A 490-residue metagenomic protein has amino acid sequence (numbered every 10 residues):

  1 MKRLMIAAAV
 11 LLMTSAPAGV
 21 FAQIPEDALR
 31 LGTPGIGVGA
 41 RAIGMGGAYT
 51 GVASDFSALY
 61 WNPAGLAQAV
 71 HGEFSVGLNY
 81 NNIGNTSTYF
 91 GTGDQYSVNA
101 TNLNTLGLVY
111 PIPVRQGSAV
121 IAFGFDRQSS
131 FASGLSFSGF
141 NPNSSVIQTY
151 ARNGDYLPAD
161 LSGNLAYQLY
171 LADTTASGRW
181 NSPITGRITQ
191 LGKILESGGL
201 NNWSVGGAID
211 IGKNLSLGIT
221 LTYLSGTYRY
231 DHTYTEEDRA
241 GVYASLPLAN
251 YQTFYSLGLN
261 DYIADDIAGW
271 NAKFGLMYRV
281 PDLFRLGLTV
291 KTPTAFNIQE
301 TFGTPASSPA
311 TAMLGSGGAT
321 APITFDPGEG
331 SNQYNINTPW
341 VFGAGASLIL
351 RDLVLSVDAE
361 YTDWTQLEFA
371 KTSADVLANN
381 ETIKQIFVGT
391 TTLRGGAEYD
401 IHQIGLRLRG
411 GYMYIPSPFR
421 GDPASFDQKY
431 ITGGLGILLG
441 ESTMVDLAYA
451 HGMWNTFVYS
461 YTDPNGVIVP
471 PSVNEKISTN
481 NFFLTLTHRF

Functional and structural regions predicted by a protein language model:
M1-R30: Cleavable N-terminal export/targeting peptides
A9, A69, R229: Active-site-proximal flexible loops/turns
A9-V10, F56, N332: Residue-level detector of alpha-helical transmembrane segments in integral membrane proteins
Q23-G37, A42-I43, V109-F490: Outer-membrane beta-barrel porins/channels
A40, V52-W61, A67-N143, G198-N201: Outer-membrane beta-barrel translocator/receptor signature
